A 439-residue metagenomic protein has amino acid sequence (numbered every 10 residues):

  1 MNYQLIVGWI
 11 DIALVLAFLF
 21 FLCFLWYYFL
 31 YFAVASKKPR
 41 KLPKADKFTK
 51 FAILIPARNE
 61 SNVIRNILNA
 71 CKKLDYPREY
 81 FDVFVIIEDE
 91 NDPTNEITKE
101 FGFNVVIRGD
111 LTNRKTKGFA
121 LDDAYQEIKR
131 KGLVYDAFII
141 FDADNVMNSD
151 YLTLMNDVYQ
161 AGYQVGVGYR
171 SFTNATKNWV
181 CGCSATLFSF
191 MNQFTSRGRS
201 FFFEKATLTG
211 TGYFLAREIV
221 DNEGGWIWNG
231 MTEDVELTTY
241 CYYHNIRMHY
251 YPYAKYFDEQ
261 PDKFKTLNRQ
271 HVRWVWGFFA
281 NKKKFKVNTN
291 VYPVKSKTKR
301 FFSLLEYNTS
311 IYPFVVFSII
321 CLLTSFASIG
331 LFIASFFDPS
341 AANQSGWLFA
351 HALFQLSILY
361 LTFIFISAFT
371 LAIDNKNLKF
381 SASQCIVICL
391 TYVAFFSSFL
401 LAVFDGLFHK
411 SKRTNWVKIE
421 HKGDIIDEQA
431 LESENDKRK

Functional and structural regions predicted by a protein language model:
M1-N69: N-proximal low-complexity "stem/linker" segments adjacent to membrane-targeting elements
L30-P39, K44-F48, V287-L304, G330-K439: Juxtamembrane C-terminal module of membrane proteins
T49-A52, D82, E236: Cell-envelope/extracellular polymer assembly enzymes that use nucleotide-activated donors
R65, D92-K99, D150: Acidic helix N-cap motif at the loop->helix transition within catalytic regions of sugar-transfer enzymes
N69-Y80: Short, acidic, metal-binding catalytic loop of nucleotide-sugar glycosyltransferases
I87-N95, R108-N113, V146: A conserved acidic beta->alpha catalytic loop
P93, F141-V158: Acidic donor-binding/catalytic loop of UDP-sugar-dependent glycosyltransferases, especially processive GT2
I107-D110, R114-R130, D150-M231, N268 (+1 more regions): Long helical/loop segments within the catalytic core of UDP-sugar-dependent glycosyltransferases, especially the large
